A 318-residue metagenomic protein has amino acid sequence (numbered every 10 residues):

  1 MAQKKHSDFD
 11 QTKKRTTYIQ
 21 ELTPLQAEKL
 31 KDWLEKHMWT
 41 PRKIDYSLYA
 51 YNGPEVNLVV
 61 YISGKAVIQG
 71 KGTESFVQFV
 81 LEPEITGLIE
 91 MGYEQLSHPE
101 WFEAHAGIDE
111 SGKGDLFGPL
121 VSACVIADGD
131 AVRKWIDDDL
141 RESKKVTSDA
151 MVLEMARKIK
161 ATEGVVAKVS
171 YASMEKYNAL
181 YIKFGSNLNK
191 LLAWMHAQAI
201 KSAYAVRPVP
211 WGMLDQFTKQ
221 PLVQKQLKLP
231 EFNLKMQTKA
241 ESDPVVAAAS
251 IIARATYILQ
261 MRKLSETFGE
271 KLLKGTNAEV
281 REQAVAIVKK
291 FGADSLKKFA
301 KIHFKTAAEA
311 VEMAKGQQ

Functional and structural regions predicted by a protein language model:
A2-Q318: RNase H-like, Mg2+-dependent phosphodiesterase core, and more generally RNA phosphate-backbone-engaging helix-loop
